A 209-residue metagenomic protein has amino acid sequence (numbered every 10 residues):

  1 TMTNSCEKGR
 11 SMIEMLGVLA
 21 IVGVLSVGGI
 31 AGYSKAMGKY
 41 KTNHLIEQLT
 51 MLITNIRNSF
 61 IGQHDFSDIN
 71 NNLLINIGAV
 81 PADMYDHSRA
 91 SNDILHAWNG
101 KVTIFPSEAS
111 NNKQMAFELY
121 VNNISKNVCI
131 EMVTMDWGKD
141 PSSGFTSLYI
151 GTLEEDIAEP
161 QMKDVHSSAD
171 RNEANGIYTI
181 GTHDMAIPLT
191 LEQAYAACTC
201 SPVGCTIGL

Functional and structural regions predicted by a protein language model:
M2-K41, L45-Q48: N-terminal single-pass transmembrane signal-anchor helix
R10-L19, A82-W98: Phosphate-binding glycine-rich loops and adjacent basic patches that engage nucleotide phosphates, nucleic-acid
A31-N71: Membrane-proximal N-terminal amphipathic helix
S59-N92: Short, glycine/small-hydrophobic-rich surface segments
R89-L209: Intrinsically disordered, low-complexity regions enriched in Pro/Ser/Thr/Gly and acidic residues
